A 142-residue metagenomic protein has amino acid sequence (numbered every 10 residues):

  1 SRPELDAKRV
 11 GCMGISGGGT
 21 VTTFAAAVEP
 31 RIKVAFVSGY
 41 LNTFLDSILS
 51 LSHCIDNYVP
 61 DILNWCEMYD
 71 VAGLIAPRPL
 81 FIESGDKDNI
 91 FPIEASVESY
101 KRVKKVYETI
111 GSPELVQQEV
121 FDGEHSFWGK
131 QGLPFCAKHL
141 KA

Functional and structural regions predicted by a protein language model:
S1, G19-P30, C136: Short glycine-enriched nucleophile-adjacent loop and the immediately C-terminal alpha-helix near the catalytic center
S1-S16, I32: Gly/Ser-rich "nucleophile elbow"/oxyanion-hole loop immediately N-terminal to the catalytic nucleophile in hydrolases
V10, L80, L115-Q117: Short, conserved active-site loop motifs that form the nucleotide-linked donor/cofactor pocket
M13, S38-G39, E83, F121: Alpha/beta-hydrolase-fold catalytic nucleophile elbow
G18, N42, K87-D88, E124-H125: Short, glycine-/Ser/Thr-/acidic-enriched flexible segments
I32-A72, P77, I90-Y100, E108-S112: Mobile cap/lid helix-loop segments that gate and shape the active-site cleft of serine hydrolases
A76-F91, F121-G123: Conserved strand-to-loop "acid loop" that flanks and positions the catalytic carboxylate
K101-A142: C-terminal catalytic histidine-bearing segment of alpha/beta-hydrolase fold enzymes
